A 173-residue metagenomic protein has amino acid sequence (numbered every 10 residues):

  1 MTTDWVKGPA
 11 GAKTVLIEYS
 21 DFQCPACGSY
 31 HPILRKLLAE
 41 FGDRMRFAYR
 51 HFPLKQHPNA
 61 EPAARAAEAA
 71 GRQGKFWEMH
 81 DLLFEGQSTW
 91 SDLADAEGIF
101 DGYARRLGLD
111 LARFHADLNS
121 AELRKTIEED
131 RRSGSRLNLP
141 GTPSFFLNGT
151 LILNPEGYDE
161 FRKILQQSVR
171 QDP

Functional and structural regions predicted by a protein language model:
M1-T14, A39: A short beta-strand-turn-helix
A10-C24, F47: Short active-site neighborhood of thiol/selenol oxidoreductases, capturing the structured segment around
Y19-D21, S29-L38, G98-P173: C-terminal cap of thioredoxin/glutaredoxin-like
Q23-C24, F52-Q56, E85-S91, L151-I152: Short histidine/acidic/glycine/proline-rich micro-motifs that form metal- and phosphate-coordinating active-site loops
P25-G28, H57-E61, A70-G74, A94 (+2 more regions): Soluble non-cytosolic domains of exported or imported proteins
H31-F52: Conserved helix-turn-beta segment immediately C-terminal to the redox Cys motif in thioredoxin-like folds
A48-E61, K75-E78, T89: Chalcogenol-based redox active-site neighborhoods
A67-S88, L93, D110: Short, internal strand/loop/helix patches that form the active-site neighborhood or redox-interaction surface
